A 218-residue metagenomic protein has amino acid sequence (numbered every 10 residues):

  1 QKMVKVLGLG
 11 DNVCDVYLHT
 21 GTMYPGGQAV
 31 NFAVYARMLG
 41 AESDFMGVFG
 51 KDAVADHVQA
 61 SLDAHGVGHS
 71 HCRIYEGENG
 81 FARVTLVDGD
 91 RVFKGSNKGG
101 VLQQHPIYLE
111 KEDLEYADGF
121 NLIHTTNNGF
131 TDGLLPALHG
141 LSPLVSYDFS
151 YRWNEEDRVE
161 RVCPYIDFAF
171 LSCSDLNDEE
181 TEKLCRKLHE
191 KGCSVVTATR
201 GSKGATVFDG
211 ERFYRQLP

Functional and structural regions predicted by a protein language model:
K2-L7, S61-D63, H69-C72, V87-R215: Ribokinase/PfkB-type carbohydrate-kinase core domain
K5-V6, N12-A82, L86-D88: Substrate-binding N-lobe of the ribokinase-like
G10-D11, Q216-P218: Short loop/turn segments at strand-loop or loop-helix junctions that form parts of catalytic or ligand-binding pockets
